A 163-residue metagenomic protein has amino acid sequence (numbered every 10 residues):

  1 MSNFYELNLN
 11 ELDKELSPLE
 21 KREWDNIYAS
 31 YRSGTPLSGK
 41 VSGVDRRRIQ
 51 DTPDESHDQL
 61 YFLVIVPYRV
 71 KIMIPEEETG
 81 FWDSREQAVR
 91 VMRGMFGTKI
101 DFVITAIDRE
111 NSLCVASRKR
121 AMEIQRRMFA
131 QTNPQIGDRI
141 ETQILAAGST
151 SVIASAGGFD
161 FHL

Functional and structural regions predicted by a protein language model:
M1-L163: Single-stranded RNA-binding regions, centering on S1/OB-family and related RNA-binding modules
